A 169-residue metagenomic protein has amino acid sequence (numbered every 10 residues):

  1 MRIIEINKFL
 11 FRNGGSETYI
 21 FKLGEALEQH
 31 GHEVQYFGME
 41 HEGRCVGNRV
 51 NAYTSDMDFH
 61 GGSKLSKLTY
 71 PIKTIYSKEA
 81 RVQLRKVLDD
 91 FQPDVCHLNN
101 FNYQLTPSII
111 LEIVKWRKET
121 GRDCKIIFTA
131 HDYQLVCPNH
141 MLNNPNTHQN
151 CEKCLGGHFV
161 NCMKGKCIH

Functional and structural regions predicted by a protein language model:
M1-I3: Extreme N-terminal starter segment of soluble prokaryotic enzymes
I6, F37, T129-H131: Generic beta-sheet signal
F9-N13, I20, G24-F91: N-terminal strand-loop element at the rim of the active site of nucleotide-sugar-dependent glycosyltransferases
E17-T18, C45-V50, I109-I110, C137-N143 (+2 more regions): Short aromatic-enriched loop/helix-cap "lid" or pocket-rim segments at secondary-structure transitions that line
I20, Q104-P107: Short, well-ordered alpha-helical microsegments
G61-K67, A130-H169: Acceptor-binding helix/loop patch of EC 2.4 sugar-transfer enzymes, predominantly nucleotide-sugar-dependent
R85-L105, C124-T129: Short N-terminal targeting/anchoring amphipathic segment
W116-I126: A short helix->loop->beta-strand "cap" motif at the edges of active sites that frequently abuts
